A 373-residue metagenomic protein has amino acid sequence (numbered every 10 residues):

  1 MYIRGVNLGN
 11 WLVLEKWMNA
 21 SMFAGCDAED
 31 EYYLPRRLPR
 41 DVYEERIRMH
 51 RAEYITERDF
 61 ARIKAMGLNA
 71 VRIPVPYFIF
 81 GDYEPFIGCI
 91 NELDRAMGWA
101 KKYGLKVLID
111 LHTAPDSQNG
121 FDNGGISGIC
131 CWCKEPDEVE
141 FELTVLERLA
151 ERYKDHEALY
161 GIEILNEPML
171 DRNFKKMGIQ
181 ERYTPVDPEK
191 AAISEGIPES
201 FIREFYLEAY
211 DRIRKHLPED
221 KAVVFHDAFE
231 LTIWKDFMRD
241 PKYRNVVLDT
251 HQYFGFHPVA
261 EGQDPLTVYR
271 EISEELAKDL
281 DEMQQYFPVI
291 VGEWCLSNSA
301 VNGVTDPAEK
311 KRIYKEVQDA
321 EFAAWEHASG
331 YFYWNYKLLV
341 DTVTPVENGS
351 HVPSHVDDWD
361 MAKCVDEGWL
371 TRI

Functional and structural regions predicted by a protein language model:
M1-L68: N-terminal carbohydrate-binding accessory modules
Y2-L8, V71-I73, V107-L111, Y160-I162 (+4 more regions): Hydrophobic faces of well-ordered beta-strands that scaffold small-molecule active sites in alpha/beta enzyme cores
G9-W11, P76, H112-D116, I164-E167 (+4 more regions): Active-site beta-loop-alpha junctions enriched in small/polar residues
K16-E29, I87-I90, D116-K134, F174-P185 (+2 more regions): Aromatic- and acidic-residue-enriched segments that line the glycan-binding/catalytic groove of carbohydrate-active
E44-V71, G81, P85-T113, N123-I164 (+1 more regions): An active-site-proximal structural segment forming one wall of the substrate-binding cleft that immediately precedes
I79-D82, P115-G125, L170-F174, P258 (+1 more regions): Short acidic/His/Gly/Ser-rich catalytic and metal-binding motifs that mark active-site loops of diverse hydrolases
E151, A158, E167-W325: Extracellular glycoside hydrolase catalytic/binding regions
D306-A320, A324-I373: Aromatic-rich peripheral "rim/lid" segments of glycoside hydrolase catalytic domains that contact and position glycan
